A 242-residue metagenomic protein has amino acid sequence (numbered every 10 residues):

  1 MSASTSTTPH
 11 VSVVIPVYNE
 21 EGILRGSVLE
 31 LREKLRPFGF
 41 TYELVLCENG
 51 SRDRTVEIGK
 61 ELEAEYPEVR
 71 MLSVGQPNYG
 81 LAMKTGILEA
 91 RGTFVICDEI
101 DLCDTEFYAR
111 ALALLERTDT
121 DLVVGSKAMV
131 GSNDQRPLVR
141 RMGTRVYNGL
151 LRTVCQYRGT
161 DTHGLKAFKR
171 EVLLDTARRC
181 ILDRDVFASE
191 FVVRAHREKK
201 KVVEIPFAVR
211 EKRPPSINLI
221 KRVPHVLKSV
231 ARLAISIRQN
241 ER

Functional and structural regions predicted by a protein language model:
M1-H10, Q156, R179-R242: Hydrophobic helical membrane-anchoring modules
P9-V11, R32-L46, R54, P67-R70: Short loop->beta transition adjacent to catalytic acidic/histidine clusters or analogous donor-positioning motifs
E20-I23, S51, Y79: Donor nucleotide-sugar binding loop of glycosyltransferases
E20-L35: Short, well-formed alpha-helical segments that are part of the catalytic scaffolds of diverse glycosyltransferases
Y42-V45, V56-E89: Conserved donor nucleotide-binding strand/loop of the catalytic core
E48-V56, L102: A conserved acidic beta->alpha catalytic loop
V74-E89, F94, E106-D185, K212-K221 (+2 more regions): Acceptor/aglycone-binding surface of glycosyltransferases and processive sugar-polymer synthases
